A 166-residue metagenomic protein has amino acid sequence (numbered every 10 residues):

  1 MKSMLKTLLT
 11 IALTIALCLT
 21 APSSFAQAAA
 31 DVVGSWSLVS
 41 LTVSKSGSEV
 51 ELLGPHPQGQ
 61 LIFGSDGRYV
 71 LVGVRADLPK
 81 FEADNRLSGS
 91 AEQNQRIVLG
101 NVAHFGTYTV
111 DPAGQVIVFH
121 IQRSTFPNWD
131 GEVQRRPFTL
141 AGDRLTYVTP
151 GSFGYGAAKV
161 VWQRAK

Functional and structural regions predicted by a protein language model:
M1-L5: N-terminal secretory signal peptides that target proteins for export/translocation
T7-L8, D31: Short helix-onset patch at the extreme N-terminus, typifying the N->h transition of secretory signal peptides
L8-T20: Bacterial N-terminal signal peptides
P22-K166: Lipid interaction determinants
